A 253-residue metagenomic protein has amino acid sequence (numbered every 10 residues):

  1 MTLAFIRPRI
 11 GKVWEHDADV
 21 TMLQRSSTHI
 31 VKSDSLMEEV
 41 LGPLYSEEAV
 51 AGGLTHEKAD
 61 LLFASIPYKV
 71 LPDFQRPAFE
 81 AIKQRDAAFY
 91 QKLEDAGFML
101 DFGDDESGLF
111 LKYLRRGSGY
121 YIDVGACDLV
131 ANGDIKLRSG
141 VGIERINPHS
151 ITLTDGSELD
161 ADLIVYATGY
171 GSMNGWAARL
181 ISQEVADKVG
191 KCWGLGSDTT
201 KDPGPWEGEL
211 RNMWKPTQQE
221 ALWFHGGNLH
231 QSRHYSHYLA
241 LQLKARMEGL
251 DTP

Functional and structural regions predicted by a protein language model:
M1-G11, E15-S26, S33, K69-P253: Flavin (primarily FAD) cofactor-binding/catalytic cores of flavoenzymes
H29-L71: A catalytic-pocket lid/entrance helix-loop region that shapes and gates access to the active site across common
